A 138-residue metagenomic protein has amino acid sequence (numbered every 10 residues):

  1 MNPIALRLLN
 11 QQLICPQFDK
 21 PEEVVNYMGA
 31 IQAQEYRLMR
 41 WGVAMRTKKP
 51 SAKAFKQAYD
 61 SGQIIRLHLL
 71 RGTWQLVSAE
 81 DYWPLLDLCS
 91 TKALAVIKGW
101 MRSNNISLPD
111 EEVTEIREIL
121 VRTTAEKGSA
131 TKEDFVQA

Functional and structural regions predicted by a protein language model:
M1-A138: Phosphate-backbone binding and catalysis cores of DNA-processing enzymes
